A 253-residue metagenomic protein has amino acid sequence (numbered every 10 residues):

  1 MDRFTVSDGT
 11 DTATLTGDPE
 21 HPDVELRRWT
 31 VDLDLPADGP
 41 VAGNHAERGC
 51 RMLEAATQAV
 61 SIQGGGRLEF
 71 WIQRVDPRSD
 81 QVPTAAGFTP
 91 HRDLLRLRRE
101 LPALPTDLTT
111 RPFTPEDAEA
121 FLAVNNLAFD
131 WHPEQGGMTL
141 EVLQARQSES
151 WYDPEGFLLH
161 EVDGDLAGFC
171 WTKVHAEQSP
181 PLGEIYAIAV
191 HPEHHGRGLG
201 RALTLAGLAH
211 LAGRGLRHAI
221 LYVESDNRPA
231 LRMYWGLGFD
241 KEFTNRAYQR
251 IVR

Functional and structural regions predicted by a protein language model:
M1-I62, E69, A167-P181: Conserved donor-binding loop and adjoining core beta-sheet/short helix segment in diverse acyl/aminoacyl transferases
M1-T12, T89, R98-E116: Conserved N-terminal entry element of GNAT/NAT acetyltransferase domains
L15-D23, E134-I188: A conserved beta-strand-loop-helix scaffold within acyl/acetyltransferase catalytic domains
P19-H21, T109-A123: A short beta-loop-alpha structural element at the N-terminal edge of CoA-dependent acyl/N-acetyltransferase catalytic
A37-L108, Y248: Acyl-donor-binding surface of acyltransferase catalytic domains
N44-A59, A187-P192, G196-G213, L231-G236: Conserved acetyl-CoA-binding loop-helix of GNAT-fold acetyltransferases
L68-I72, I185, A219-V223: Conserved hydrophobic beta-strand within the GNAT/NAT acetyltransferase core sheet that lines the active-site cleft
R74-R92, R197, R201, S225-T244: Conserved active-site alpha-helix within GNAT-family acetyltransferase domains
